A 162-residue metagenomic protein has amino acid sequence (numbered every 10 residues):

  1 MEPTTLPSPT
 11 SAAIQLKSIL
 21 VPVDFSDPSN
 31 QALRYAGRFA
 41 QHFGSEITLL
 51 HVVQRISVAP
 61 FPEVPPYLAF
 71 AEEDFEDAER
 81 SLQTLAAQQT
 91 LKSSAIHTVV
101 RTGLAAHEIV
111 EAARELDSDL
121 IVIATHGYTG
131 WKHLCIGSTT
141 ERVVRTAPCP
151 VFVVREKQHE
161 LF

Functional and structural regions predicted by a protein language model:
M1-I14, Y35, H42, A87-I121 (+1 more regions): Structural beta-alpha unit
E2-S11, H51-R80, H159-F162: Acidic, proline/glycine-rich short linear motifs
P9-P66: Small/aliphatic-rich secondary-structure junction motif
D24, G103, T125-Y128, E156-K157: Histidine-centered beta-alpha loop that forms part of the nucleotide-sugar donor binding/catalytic region in diverse
T48-L50, H97-R101, F152: General small-molecule cofactor/ligand-binding pocket signal
V64-L68, E115-L116, T139-T140: Short, hinge-like loop/turn segments at secondary-structure boundaries
L120-R142, E160-F162: Glycine-rich, Arg-bearing micro-motifs that act as flexible, cationic patches
C149-E160: Short, flexible loop segments at boundaries between secondary-structure elements
